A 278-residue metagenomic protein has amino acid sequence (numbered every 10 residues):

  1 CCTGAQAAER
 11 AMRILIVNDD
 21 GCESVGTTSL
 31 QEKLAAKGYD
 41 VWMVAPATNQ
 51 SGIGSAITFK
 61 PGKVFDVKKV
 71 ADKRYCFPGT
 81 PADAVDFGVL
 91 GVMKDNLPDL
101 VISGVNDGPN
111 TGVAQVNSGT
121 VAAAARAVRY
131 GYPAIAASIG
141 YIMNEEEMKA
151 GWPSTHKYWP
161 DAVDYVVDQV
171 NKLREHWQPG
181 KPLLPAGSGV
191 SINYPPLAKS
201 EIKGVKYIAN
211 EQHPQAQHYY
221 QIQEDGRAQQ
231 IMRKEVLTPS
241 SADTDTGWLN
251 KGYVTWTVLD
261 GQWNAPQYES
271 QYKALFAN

Functional and structural regions predicted by a protein language model:
A5-A7: Boundary at the C-terminal end of the N-terminal hydrophobic targeting segment
E9-R10, I14, S24-V89, L97: A cross-family phosphate/adenosyl-ligand binding-site feature
I16-S24, N110, A114-Q115: Short, glycine-rich nucleotide/cofactor-binding loops
L90-D95, A122-P133: Alpha-helix C-terminal capping segments
V116-A122: Charged helix-capping and loop-helix junction motifs
V128-A150, S154: Glycine-rich phosphate/pyrophosphate-binding loops and their adjacent beta-strand/loop elements at enzyme active sites
P153-N278: Electrostatically charged, flexible surface regions
